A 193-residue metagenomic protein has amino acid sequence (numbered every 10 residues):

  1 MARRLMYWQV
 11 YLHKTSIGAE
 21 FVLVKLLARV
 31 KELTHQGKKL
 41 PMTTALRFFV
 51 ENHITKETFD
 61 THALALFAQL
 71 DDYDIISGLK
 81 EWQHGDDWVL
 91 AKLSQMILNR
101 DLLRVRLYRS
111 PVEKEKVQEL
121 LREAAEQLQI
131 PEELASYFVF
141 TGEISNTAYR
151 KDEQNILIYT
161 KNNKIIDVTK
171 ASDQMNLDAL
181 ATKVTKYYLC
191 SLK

Functional and structural regions predicted by a protein language model:
M1-K193: Histidine-centered, transition-metal-coordinating active-site segments
